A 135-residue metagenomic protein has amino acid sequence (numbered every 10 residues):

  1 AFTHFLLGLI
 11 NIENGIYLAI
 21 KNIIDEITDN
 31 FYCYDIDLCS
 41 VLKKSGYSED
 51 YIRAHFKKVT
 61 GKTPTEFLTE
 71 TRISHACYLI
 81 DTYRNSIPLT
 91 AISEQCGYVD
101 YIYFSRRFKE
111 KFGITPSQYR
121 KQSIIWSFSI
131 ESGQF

Functional and structural regions predicted by a protein language model:
F2-G15, I24-D37, H55-F56, T60 (+3 more regions): Basic, amphipathic alpha-helical hairpins
L9, F112, P116, R120-S127: C-terminal alpha-helix/helix-terminus motif
L9-I20, K62-R72: Short, Lys/Arg-enriched anionic-surface-contact patches
L38-T71, S93-Q118: Basic/polar phosphate-binding segments, predominantly the helix-turn-helix DNA-binding elements of transcriptional
K58-V99, Q122-F135: Terminal helix-turn-helix DNA-binding modules in bacterial transcription factors
